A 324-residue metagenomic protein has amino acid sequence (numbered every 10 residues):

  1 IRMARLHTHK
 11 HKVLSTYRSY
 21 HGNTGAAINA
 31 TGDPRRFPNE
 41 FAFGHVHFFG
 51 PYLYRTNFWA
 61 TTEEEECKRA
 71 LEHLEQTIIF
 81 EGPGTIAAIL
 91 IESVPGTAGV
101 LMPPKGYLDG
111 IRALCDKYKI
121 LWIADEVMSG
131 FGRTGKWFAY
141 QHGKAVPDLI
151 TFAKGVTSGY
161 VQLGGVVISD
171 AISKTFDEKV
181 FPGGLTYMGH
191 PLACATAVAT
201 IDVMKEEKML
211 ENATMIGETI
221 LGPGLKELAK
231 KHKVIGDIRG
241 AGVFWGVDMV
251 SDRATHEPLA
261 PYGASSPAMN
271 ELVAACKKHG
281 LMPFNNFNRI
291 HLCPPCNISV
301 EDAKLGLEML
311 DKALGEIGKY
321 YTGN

Functional and structural regions predicted by a protein language model:
I1-N324: Conserved N-terminal phosphate-binding loop of PLP-dependent enzymes in the Aspartate aminotransferase
